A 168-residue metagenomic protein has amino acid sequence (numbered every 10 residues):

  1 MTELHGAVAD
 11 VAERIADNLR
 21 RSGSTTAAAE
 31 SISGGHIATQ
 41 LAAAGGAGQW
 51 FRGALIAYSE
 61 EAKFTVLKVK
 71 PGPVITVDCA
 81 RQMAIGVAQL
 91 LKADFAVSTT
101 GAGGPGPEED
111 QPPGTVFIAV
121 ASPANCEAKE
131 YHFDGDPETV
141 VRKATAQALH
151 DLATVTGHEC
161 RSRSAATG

Functional and structural regions predicted by a protein language model:
M1-G168: Short alpha-helical segments enriched in small residues
